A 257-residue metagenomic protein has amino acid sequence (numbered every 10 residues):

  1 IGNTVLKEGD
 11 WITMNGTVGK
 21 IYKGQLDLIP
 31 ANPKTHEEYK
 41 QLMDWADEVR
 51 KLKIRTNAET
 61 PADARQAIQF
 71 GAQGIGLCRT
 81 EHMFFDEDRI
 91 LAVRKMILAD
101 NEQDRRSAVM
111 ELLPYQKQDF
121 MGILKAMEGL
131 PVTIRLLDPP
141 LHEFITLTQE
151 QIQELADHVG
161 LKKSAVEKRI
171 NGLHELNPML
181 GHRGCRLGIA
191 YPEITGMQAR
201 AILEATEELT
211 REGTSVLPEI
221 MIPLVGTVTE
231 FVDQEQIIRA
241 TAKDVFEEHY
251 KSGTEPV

Functional and structural regions predicted by a protein language model:
I1-T4: Conformationally flexible catalytic loops at phosphate/diphosphate-handling active centers
V18-L26: Short, Lys/Arg- and Gly-enriched loop/turn segments at beta-strand edges
P33-V257: Conserved alpha/beta-domain cores
